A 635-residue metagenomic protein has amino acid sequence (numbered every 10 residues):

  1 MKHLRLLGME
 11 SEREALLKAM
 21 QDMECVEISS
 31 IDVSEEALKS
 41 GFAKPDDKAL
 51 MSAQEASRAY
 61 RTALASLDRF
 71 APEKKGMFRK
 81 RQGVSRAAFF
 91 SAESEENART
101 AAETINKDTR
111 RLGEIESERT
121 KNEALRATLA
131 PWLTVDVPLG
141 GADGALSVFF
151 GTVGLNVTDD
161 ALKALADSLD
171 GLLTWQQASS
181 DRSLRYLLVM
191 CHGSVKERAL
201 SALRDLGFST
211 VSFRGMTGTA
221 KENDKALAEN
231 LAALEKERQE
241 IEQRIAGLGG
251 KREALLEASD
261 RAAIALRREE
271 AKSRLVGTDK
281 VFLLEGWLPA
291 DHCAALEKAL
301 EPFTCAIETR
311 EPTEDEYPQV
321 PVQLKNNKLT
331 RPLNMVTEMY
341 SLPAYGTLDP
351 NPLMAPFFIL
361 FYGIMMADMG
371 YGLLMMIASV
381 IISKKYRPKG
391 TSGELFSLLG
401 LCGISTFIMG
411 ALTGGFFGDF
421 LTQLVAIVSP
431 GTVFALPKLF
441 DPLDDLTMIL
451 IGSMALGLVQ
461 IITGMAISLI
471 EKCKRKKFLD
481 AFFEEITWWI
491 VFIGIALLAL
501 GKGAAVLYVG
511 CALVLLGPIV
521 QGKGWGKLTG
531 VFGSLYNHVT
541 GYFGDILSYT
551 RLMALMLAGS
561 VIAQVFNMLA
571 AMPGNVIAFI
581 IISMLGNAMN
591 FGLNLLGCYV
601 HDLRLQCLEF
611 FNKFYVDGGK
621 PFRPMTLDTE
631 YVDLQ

Functional and structural regions predicted by a protein language model:
M1-K2, M9-L17, Q21-I28, C293-Q635: Conserved, carboxylate-rich catalytic/transport cores that coordinate ions
M1-M354, I382, K389-S392, F396: Long, charged N-terminal accessory/stalk domains
